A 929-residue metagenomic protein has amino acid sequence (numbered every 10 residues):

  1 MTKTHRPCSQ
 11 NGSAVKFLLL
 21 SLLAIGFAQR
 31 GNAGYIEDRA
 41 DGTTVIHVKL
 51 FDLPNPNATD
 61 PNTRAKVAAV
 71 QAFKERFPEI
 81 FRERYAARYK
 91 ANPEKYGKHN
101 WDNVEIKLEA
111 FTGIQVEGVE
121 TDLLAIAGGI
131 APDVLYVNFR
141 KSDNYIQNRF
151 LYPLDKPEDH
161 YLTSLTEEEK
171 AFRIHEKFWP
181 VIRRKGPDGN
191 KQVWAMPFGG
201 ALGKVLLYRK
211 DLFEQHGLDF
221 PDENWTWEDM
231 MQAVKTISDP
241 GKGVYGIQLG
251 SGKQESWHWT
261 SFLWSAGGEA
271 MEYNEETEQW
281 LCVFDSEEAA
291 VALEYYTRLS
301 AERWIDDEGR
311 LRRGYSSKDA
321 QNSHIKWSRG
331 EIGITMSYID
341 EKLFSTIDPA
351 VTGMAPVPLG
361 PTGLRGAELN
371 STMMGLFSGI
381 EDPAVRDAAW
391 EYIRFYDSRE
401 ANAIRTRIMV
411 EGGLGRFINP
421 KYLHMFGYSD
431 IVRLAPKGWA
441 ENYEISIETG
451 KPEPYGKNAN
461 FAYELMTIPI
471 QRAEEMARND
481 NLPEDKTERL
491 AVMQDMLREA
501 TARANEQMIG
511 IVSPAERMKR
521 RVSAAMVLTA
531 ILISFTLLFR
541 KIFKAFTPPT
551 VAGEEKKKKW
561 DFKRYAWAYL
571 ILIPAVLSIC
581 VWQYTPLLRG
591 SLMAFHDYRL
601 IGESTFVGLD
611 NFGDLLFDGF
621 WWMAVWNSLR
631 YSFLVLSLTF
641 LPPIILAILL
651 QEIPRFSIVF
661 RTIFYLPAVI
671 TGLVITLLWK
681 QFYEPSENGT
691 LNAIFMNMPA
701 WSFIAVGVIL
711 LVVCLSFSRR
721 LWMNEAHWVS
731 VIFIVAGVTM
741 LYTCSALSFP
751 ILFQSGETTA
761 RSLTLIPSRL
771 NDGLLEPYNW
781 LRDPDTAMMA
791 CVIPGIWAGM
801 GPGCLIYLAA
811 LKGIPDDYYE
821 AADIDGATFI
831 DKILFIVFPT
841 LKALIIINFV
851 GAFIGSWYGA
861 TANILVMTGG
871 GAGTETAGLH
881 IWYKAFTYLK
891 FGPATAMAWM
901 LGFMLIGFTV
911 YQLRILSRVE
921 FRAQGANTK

Functional and structural regions predicted by a protein language model:
K16, Q29-F150, A477-L538, F620-A624 (+1 more regions): Conserved N-terminal structural module of periplasmic/extracytoplasmic solute-binding proteins
F139-G203, G353-A355: Hinge/lid segment of periplasmic solute-binding proteins
D155-I174, E223, G268-V291, L359-A367: Short, solvent-exposed loop/beta-turn-alpha elements that line the ligand-binding surface or hinge of extracytoplasmic
I182-L206, D229-L281, I332: Extracytoplasmic/periplasmic solute-binding protein
M231-T236, N274-S317: Glycine-centered hinge/linker elements that transmit conformational signals in sensory and ligand-binding systems
E341-P349, P361-T467: C-terminal lobe and pocket-closing loops of periplasmic/extracytoplasmic Venus-flytrap solute-binding proteins
V432-I511: C-terminal capping/gating helix-and-loop segments adjacent to ligand/active sites or protein-protein/ligand interfaces
W567-K929: A structural signal for multi-pass alpha-helical bundles of membrane permease subunits that mediate small-molecule
